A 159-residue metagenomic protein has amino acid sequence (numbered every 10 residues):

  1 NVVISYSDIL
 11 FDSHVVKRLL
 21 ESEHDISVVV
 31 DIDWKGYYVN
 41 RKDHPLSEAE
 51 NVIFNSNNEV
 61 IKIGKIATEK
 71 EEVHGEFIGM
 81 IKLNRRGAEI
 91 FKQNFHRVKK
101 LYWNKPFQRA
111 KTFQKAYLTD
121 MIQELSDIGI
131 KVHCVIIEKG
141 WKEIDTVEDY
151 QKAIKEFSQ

Functional and structural regions predicted by a protein language model:
N1, H24, I130: Short coil/turn segments at beta-strand junctions that form active-site/ligand-binding loops
N1-L10: Short beta-strand-to-loop acidic/aromatic patch adjacent to the donor-nucleotide binding site
I4, V28-V29, C134: Structural beta-sheet core signal
S5, L46-E48, I128: Short, basic and Ser/Thr-rich N-terminal targeting/leader segments
S7, D31, I137: Cofactor-binding loop segments of dinucleotide-utilizing enzymes, especially the Rossmann-like FAD- and NAD(P)+-binding
L10-D12, W141: Short, active-site-adjacent cap segments at secondary-structure transitions
D12-N94, V98: Conserved core of the sugar-phosphate nucleotidyltransferase
K70-Q159: Conserved alpha/beta core of the MobA/IspD/sugar-nucleotide pyrophosphorylase nucleotidyltransferase superfamily
